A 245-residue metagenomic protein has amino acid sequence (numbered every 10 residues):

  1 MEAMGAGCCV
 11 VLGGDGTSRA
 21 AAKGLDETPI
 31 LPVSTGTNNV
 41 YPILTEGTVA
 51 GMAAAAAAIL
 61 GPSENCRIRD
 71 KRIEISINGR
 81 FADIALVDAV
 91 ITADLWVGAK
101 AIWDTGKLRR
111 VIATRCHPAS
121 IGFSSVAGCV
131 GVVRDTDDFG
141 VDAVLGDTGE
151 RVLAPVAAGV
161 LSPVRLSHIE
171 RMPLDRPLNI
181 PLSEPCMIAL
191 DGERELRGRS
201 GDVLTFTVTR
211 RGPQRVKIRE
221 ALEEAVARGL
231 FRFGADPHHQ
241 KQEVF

Functional and structural regions predicted by a protein language model:
M1, L60-S63, V90, E195-L196 (+2 more regions): A cross-family phosphate/adenosyl-ligand binding-site feature
M1-D83: Small-residue-rich beta-alpha loop regions that form the catalytic core of phosphotransfer and lipid-active enzymes
A20, V40-Y41, A99-K100, A189-L190 (+1 more regions): Short helix/loop capping segments that flank catalytic or ligand/cofactor-binding pockets
L25-E27, V90-T92, G106-K107, R194-R197 (+1 more regions): Short, solvent-exposed amphipathic alpha-helical segments in soluble enzyme and RNA/protein-processing domains
Y41, L95, G198: Active-site-proximal flexible loops/turns
A57-I59, A119-G122, V133-D138, L222-F233: A general structural signal for short secondary-structure boundary/capping elements
E64-S167, L174-R176: ATP/pyrophosphate-binding catalytic subdomain of soluble kinases
D147-F245: ATP/nucleoside-binding phosphotransfer catalytic cores, i.e., glycine-rich phosphate-binding loops
